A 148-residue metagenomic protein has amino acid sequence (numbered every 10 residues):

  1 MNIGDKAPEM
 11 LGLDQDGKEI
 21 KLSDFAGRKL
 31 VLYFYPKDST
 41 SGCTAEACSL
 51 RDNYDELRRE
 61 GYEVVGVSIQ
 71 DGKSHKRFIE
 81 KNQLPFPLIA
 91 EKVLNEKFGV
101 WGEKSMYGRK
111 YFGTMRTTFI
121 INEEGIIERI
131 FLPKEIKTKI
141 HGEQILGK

Functional and structural regions predicted by a protein language model:
M1-K148: Chalcogenol-based redox active-site neighborhoods
